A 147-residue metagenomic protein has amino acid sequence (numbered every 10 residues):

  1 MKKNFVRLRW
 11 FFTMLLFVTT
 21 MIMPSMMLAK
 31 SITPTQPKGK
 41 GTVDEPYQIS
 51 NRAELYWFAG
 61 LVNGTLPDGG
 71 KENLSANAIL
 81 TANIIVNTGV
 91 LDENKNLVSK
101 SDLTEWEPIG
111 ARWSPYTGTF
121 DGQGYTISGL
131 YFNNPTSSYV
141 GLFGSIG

Functional and structural regions predicted by a protein language model:
K2-L15: Bacterial N-terminal signal peptides that target proteins for export
F12-P24: Bacterial N-terminal signal peptides
L28-G147: Surface-exposed repetitive/solenoidal architectures
